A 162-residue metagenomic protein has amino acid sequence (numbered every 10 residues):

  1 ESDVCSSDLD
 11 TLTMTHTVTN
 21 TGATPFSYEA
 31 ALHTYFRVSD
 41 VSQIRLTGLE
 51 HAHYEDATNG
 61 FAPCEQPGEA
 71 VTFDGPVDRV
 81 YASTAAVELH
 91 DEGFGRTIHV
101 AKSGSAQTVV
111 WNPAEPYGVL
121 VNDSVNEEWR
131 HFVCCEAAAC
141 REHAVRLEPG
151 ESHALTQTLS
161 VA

Functional and structural regions predicted by a protein language model:
E1-S6: Short, small-residue-biased leader/transition segments that mark boundaries at the very start of proteins
S7-T13, A23: Coil-to-beta-strand transition motifs
T11-T15, A30-A31: Non-heme Fe(II) oxygenase catalytic core, chiefly the N-lobe of the double-stranded beta-helix
H16-G22, V161: Asparagine-centered strand-capping/turn motif at beta-strand->loop junctions
N20-A23, R141-H143: A generic structural motif
P25-S27, Y35-V109: Active-site/ligand-binding surface loops and adjacent short beta/alpha elements that line catalytic pockets across
E29-L32, E128: A short beta-loop-beta micro-motif enriched in histidine and acidic residues
D78-A162: Beta-strand-rich recognition/accessory modules
